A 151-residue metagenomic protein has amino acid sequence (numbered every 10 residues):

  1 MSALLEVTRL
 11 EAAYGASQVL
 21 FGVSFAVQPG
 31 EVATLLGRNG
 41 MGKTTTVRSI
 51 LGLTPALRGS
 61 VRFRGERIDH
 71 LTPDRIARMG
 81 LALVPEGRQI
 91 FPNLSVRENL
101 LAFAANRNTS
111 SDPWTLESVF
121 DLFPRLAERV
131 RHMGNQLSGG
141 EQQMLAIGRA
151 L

Functional and structural regions predicted by a protein language model:
G15, L71, Q89, V96-W114 (+2 more regions): ABC-type ATPase nucleotide-binding domains, specifically the catalytic core motifs of the NBD
A33-T34, L83: Short beta-strand immediately N-terminal to the Walker A/P-loop
L36-R38: The feature captures the beta-strand-to-loop junction immediately N-terminal to the Walker
L51: Helix-to-loop junction immediately C-terminal to a conserved catalytic motif
G59-I68, M79, D112-S118: Conserved ABC transporter NBD signature motif
M133-L137, E141: Conserved ABC ATPase signature
